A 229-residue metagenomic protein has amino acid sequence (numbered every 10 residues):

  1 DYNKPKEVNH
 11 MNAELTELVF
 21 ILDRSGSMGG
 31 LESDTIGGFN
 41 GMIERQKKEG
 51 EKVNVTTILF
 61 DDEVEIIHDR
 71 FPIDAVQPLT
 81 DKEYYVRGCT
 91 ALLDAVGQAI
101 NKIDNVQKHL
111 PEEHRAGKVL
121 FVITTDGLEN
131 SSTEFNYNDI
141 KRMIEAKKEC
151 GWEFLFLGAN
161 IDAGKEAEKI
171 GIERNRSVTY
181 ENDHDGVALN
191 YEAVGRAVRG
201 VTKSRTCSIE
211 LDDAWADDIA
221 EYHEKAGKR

Functional and structural regions predicted by a protein language model:
D1-R229: Acidic, low-complexity intrinsically disordered regions
